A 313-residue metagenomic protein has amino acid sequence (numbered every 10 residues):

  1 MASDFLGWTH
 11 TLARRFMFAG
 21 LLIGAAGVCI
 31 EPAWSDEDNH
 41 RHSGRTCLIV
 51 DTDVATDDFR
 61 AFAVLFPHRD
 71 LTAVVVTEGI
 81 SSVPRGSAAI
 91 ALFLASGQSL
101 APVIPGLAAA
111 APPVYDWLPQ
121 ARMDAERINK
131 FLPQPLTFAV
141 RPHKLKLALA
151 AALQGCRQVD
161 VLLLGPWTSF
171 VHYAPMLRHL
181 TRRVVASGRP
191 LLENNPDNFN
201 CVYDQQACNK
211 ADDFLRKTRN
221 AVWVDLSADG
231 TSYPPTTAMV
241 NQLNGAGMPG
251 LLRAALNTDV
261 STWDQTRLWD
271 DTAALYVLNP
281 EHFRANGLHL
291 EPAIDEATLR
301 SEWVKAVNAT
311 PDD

Functional and structural regions predicted by a protein language model:
M1, A13-F18: N-terminal export leaders
S3-L6: Secretory targeting signals
H10: Regulatory/sensor and coupling segments of signal-transduction and defense proteins
F16-G27: Bacterial N-terminal signal peptides
W34-D313: N-terminal acidic, glycine/proline-rich low-complexity segments
